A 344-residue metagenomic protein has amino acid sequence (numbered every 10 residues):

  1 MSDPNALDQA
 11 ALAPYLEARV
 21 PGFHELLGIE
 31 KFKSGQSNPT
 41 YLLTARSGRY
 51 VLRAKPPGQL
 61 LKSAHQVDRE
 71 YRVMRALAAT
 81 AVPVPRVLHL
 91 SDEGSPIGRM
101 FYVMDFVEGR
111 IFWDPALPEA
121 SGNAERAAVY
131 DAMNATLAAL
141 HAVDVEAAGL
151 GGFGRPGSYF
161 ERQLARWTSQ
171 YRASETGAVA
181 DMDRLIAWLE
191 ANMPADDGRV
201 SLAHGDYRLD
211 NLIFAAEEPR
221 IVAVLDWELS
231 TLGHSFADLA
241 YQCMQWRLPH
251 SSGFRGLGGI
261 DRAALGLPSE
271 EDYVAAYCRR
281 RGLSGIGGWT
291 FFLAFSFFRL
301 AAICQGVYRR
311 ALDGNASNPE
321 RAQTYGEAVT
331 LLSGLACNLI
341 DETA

Functional and structural regions predicted by a protein language model:
M1-F23: Juxta-kinase regulatory segment immediately upstream of eukaryotic protein kinase catalytic domains
L26-W188, N192-L202, A215-E218: ATP-binding pocket architecture of kinase catalytic cores
G154-R155, S284-S296: All-alpha amphipathic helical-bundle segments outside canonical DNA-binding/catalytic cores that form hydrophobic
L202-H204, L209: Catalytic-loop of the protein kinase fold
L225-S230: Activation of the activation-loop gatekeeper triad in protein kinase-fold domains
A237-R281, F295-G314: Active-site activation/catalytic loop segments of kinase-like enzymes and analogous catalytic loops in related
G285-I286, A302-A344: Helical subdomain adjoining the active site within ATP-dependent kinase catalytic cores
